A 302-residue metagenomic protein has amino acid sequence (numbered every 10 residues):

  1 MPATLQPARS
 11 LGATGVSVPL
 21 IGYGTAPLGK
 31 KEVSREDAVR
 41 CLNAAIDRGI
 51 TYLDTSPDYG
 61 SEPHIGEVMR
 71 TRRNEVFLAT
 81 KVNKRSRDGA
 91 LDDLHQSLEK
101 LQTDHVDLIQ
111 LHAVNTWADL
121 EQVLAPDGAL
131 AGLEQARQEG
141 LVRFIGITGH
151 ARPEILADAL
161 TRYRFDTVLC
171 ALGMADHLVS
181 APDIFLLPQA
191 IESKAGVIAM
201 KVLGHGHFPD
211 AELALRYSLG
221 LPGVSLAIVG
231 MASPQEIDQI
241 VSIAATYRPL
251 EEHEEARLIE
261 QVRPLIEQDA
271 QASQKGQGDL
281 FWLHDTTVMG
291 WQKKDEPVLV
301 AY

Functional and structural regions predicted by a protein language model:
M1-V76: N-terminal binding-site loop/beta-alpha segment at the start of enzyme catalytic domains that lines or forms
L11, Y23, L53, I65 (+8 more regions): Conserved, mostly hydrophobic/aromatic
G24-E36, A79-G89, W117-Q122, F208: Active-site mouth loops of central-metabolism enzymes
A26-L28, S56-D58, K81-R85, L111-V114 (+4 more regions): Active-site beta-loop-alpha junctions enriched in small/polar residues
E32, D88-F185, I191-I198: Glycine/proline-rich, positively charged, aromatic-decorated active-site loop/lid region on the catalytic face
I46, I184-Y302: Structured C-terminal cap/extension of enzyme domains
T51-S56, A79-T80, R143-I147, L169-C170 (+2 more regions): Short catalytic-loop micro-motif centered on adjacent basic/acidic residues
P63-K81, A129-E139, A190-K194: Alpha-helix-loop-beta-strand connector modules within alpha/beta enzyme cores
